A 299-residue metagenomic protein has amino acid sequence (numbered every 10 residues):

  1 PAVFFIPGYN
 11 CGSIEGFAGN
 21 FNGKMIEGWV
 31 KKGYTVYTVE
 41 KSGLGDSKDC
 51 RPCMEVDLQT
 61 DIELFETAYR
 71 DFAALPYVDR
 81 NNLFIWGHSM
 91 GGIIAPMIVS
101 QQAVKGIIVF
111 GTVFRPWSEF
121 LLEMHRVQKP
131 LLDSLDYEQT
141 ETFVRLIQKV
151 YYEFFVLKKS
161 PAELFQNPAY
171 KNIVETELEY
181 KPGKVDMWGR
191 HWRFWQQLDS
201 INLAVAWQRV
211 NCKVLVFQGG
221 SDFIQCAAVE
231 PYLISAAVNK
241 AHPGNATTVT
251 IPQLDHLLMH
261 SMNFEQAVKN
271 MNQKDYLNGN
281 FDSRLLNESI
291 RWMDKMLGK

Functional and structural regions predicted by a protein language model:
P1-N10: Short beta-strand element of the alpha/beta-hydrolase
S13-M25, K41, A228: The serine-hydrolase catalytic nucleophile loop
I26-K48: Conserved alpha/beta-hydrolase
M54-P76: Alpha/beta-hydrolase active-site loop
I108-A206: Accessory cap/linker subdomain of secreted extracellular hydrolases
V210, V216-Q218: Short beta-strand/loop motif that positions the catalytic acidic residue of the alpha/beta-hydrolase fold
F223-Y232: Conserved alpha/beta-hydrolase "acid-adjacent" motif
L254-L258, N263-K299: Catalytic active-site module of serine/aspartate enzymes centered on a nucleophile-bearing elbow/loop
